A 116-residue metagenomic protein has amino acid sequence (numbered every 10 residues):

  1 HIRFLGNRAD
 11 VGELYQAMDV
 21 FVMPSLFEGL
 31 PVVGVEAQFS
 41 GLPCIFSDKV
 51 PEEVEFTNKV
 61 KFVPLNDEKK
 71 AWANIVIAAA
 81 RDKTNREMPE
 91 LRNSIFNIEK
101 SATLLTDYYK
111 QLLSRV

Functional and structural regions predicted by a protein language model:
H1-G6: Nucleotide-activated donor-binding/catalytic signature segment of Leloir-type glycosyltransferases, i.e., the conserved
N7, L26: Aromatic "clamp/platform" in nucleotide-sugar-dependent glycosyltransferases that forms part of the donor/acceptor
V11-L14, E28-P31, Q38: Short glycine/acidic-rich beta->alpha loop that forms part of the nucleotide-sugar donor binding site in diverse
M18: An anion/phosphate-binding loop that grips the pyrophosphate of nucleotide cofactors and donors
F21-V22: A short hydrophobic beta-strand element within the catalytic core of glycosyltransferases that build diverse glycans
G34, P43-S47, E52: Short hydrophobic beta-strand element within catalytic cores of glycosyltransferases and related nucleotide-activated
E53-A80: Change "using UDP/GDP/dTDP sugars" to "using nucleotide sugars
K83-V116: A charged, aromatic-enriched C-terminal amphipathic alpha-helix characteristic of glycosyltransferases across folds
